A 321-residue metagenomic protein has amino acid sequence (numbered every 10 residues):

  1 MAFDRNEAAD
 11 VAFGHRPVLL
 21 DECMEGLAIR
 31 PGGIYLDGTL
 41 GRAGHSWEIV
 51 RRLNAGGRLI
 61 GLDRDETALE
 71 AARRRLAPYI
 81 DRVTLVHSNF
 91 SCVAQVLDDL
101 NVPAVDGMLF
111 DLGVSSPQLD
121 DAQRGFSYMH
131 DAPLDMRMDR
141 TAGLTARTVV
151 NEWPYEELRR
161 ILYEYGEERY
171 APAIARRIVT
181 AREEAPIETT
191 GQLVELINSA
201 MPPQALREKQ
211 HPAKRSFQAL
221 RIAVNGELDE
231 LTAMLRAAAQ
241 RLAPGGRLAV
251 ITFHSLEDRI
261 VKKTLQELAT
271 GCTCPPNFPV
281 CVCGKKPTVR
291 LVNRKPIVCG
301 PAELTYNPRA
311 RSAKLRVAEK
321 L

Functional and structural regions predicted by a protein language model:
M1-L321: S-adenosyl-L-methionine-dependent methyltransferase catalytic core, i.e., the SAM/SAH-binding region
